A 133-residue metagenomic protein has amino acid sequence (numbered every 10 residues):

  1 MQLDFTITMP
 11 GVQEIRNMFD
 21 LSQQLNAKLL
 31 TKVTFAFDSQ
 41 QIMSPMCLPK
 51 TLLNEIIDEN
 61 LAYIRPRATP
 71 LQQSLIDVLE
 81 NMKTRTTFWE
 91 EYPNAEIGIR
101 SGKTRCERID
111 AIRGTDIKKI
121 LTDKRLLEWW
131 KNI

Functional and structural regions predicted by a protein language model:
M1-I133: Radical SAM enzyme [4Fe-4S]-AdoMet core and its adjacent flexible, acidic and glycine-rich loops/tails across
